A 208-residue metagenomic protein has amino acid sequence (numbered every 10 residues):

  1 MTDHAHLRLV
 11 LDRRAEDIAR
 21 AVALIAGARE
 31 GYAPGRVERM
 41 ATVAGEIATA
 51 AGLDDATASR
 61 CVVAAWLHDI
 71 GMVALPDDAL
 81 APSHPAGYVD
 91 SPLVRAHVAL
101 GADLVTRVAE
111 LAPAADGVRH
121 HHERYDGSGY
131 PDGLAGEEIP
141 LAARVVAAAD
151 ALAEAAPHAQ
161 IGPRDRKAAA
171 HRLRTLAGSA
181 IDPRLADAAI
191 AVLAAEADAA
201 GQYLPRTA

Functional and structural regions predicted by a protein language model:
D3-A208: Histidine- and acidic-residue-rich, metal-dependent catalytic cores
